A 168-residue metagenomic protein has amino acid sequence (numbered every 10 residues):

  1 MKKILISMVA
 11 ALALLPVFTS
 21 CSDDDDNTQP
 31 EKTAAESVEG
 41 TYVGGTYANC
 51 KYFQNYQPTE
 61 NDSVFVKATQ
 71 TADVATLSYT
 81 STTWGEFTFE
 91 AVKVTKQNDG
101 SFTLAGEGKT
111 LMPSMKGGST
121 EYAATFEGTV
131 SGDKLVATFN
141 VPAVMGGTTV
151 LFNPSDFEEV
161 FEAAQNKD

Functional and structural regions predicted by a protein language model:
M1, C21, L77-Y79: Terminal processing/anchoring signals of secreted or surface-associated proteins and related intramolecular
M1-M8: Bacterial N-terminal signal peptides that target proteins for export
I4, L15-T41, A143-D168: Bacterial Sec-dependent N-terminal signal peptides
A11-L12: Repetitive helical segments and hydrophobic/amphipathic motifs
A35-V43, T71-L77, D99-T110, K134-V136: Short, hydrophobic/aromatic-rich segments at coil-to-beta transitions
T41-Y52, Y79-T82, A105-P113, N140-V144: Generic short beta-strand segments
Q54-T95: N-terminal glycine/threonine-rich, aromatic-flanked beta-hairpin/loop signature
G100-D168: Beta-sheet ligand-binding and adhesion/scaffold domains
